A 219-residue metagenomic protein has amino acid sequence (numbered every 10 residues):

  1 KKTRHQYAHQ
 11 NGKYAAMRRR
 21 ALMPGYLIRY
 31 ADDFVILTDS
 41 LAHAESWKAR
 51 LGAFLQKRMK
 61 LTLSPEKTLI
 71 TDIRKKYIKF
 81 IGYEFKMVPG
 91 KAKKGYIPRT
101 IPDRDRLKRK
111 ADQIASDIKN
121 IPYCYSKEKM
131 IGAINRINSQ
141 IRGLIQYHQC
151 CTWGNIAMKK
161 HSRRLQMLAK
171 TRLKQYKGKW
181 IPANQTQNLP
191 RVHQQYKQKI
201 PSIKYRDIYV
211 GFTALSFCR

Functional and structural regions predicted by a protein language model:
K1-R219: Non-catalytic terminal/accessory segments
